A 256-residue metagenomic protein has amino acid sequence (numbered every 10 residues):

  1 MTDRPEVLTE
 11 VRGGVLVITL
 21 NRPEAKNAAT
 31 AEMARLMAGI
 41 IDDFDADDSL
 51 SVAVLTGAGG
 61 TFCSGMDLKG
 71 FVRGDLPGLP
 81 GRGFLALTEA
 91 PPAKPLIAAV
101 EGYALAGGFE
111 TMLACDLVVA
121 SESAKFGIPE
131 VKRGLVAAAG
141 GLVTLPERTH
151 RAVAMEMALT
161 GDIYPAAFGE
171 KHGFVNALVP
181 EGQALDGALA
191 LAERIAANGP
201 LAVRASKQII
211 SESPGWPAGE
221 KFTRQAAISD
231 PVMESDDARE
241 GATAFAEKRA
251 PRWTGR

Functional and structural regions predicted by a protein language model:
M1-A58: Conserved CoA-thioester-binding segment of acyl-CoA-metabolizing enzymes
G13-G14, G60, A124, A227: Beta-strand-connecting loop/turn residues
I18, R22, L36-M37, L55 (+6 more regions): Terminal peptide-recognition signature
A25, A31, R35, G39 (+4 more regions): Glycine- (often His-adjacent) and acidic-residue-rich active-site loop that binds/positions the CoA thioester
D43, A90-V203, A227, E234-S235 (+3 more regions): Crotonase-fold acyl-CoA enzyme core
K207-W216: Short, charged, surface-exposed hinge/linker loops at domain edges that act as mobile lids or interdomain connectors
G219-K221: Juxtamembrane helix-entry segments on the extracytoplasmic side of multipass membrane proteins
